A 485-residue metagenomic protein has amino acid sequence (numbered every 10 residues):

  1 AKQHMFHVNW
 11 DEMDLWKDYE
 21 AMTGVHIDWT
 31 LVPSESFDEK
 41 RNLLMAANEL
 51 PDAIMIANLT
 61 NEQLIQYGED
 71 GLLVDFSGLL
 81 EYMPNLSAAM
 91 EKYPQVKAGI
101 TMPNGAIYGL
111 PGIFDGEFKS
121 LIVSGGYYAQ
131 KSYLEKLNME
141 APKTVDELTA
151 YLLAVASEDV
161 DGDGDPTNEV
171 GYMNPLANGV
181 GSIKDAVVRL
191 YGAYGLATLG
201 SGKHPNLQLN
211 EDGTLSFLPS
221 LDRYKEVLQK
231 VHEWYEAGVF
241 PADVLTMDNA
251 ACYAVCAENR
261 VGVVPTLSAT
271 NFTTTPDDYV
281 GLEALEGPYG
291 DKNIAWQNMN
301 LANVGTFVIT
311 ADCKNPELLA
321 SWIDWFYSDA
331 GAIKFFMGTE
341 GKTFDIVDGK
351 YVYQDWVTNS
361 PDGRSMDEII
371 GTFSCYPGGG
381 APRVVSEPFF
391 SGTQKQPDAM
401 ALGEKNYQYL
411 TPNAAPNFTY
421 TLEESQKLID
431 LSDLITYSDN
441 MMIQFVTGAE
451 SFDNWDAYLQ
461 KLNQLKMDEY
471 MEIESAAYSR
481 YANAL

Functional and structural regions predicted by a protein language model:
A1-L485: Extracytoplasmic/secretory soluble proteins
